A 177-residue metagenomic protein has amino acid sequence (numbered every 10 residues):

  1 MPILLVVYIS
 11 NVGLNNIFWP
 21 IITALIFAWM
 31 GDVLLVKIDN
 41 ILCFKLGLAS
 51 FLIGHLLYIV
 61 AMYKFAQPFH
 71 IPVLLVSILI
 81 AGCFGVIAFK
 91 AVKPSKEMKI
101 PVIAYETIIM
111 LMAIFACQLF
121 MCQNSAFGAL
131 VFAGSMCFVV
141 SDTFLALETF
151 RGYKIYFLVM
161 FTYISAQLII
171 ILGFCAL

Functional and structural regions predicted by a protein language model:
M1-L177: Polytopic alpha-helical membrane-helix bundles and their juxtamembrane interface segments in multi-pass membrane
